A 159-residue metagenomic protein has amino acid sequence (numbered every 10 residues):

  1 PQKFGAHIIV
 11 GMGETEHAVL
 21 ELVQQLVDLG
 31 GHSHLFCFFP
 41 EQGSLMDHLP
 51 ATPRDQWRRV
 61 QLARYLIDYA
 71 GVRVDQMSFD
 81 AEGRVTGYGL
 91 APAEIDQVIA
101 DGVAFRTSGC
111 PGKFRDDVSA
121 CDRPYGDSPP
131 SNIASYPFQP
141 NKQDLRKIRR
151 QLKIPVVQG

Functional and structural regions predicted by a protein language model:
P1-H17, F36-F38, G43: Conserved strand-turn element in the central/C-terminal portion of the radical SAM core barrel that lines
L20-G159: Auxiliary Fe-S-binding modules of radical SAM enzymes
